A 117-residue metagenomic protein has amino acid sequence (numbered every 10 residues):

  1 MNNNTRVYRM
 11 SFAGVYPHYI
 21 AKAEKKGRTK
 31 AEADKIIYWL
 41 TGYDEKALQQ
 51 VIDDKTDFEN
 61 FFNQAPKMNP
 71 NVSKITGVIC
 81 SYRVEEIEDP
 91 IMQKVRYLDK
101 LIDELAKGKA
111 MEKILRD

Functional and structural regions predicted by a protein language model:
M1-D117: A charge-rich, low-complexity, intrinsically flexible signal that marks solvent-exposed coils, linkers, repeats
